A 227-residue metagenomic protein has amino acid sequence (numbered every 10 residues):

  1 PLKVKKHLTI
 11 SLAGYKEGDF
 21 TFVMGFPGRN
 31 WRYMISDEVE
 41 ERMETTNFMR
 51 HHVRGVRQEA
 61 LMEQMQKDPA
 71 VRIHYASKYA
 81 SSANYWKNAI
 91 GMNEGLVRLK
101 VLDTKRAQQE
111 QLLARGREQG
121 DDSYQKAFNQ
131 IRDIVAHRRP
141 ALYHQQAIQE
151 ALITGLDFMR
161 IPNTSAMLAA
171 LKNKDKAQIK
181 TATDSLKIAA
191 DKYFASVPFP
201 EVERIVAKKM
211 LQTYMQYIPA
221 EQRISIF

Functional and structural regions predicted by a protein language model:
P1-F227: Terminal presequence/propeptide segments associated with secretion/organelle targeting and zymogen/polyprotein
